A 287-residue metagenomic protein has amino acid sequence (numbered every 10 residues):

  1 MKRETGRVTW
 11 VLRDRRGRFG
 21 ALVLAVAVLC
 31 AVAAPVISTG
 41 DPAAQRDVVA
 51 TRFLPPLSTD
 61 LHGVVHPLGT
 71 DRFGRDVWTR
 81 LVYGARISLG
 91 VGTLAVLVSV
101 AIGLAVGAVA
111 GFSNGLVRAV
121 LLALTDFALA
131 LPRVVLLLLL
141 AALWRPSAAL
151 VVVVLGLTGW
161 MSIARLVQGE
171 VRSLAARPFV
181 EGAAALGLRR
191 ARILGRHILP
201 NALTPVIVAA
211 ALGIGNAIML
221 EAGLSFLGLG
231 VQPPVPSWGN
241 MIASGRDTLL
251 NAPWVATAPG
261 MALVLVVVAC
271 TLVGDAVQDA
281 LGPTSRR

Functional and structural regions predicted by a protein language model:
M1-L104, A108-V109, L116-A119, A123 (+5 more regions): Gly/Trp-centered helix-boundary motif
A27-A31, A141-A142, L155-M161, L212 (+1 more regions): Alpha-helical transmembrane segments of multi-pass membrane proteins
A34-P42, G111-G115, L140-P146, T158 (+2 more regions): Short helix-capping/hinge motifs at transmembrane helix termini and TM-loop junctions
P67, D71, V98-G103, A108-S173 (+2 more regions): Generic hydrophobic transmembrane alpha-helix motif, especially the helices
V77-V82, L124, V167, A175 (+5 more regions): Short hydrophobic alpha-helical segments within the ABC transporter permease transmembrane module
R86-I102, A191-G223, C270: Transmembrane alpha-helices
L129, L140-L143, E170-V171, M219-L263 (+1 more regions): Glycine-rich helix-loop "coupling/hinge" segments at transmembrane-helix boundaries in multipass transporters
